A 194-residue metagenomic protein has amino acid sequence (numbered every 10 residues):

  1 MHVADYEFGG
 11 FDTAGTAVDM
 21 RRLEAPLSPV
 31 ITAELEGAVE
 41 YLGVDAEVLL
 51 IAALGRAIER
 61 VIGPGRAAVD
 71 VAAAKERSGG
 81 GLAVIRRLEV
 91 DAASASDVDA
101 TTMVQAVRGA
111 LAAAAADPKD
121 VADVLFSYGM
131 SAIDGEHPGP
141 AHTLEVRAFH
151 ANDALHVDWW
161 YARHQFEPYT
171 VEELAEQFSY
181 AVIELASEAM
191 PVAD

Functional and structural regions predicted by a protein language model:
M1-A4, L111-A115, T170-D194: A short N-terminal helical cap/helix-turn-helix that marks the beginning of AMP-binding/adenylate-forming
M1-R21: Short amphipathic alpha-helices and their capping loops
H2-Y6, F126-I133, H150, R163: Regulatory/sensor and coupling segments of signal-transduction and defense proteins
D12-T13, M20-E40, I58-D117, E136-A141 (+2 more regions): Acyl-thioester-dependent acyl-group transfer interface
L42-V44: A short glycine-centered flexible hinge/capping loop motif at secondary-structure junctions
R56-V61, A181-E184: Active-site catalytic microenvironments for nucleophilic, acid-base chemistry
A122-T143: Glycine-rich active-site loop/lid that clamps phosphate-bearing ligands
